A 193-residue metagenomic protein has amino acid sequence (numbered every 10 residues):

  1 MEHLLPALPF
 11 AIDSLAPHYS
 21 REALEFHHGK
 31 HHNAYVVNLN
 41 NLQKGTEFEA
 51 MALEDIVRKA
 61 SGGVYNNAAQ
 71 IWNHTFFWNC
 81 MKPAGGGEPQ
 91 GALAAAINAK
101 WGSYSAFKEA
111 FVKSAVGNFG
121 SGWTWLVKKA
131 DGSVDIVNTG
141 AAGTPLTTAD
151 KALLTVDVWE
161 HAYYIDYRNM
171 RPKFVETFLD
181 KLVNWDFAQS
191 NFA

Functional and structural regions predicted by a protein language model:
M1-A193: Feature for soluble, non-membrane regions of globular proteins
